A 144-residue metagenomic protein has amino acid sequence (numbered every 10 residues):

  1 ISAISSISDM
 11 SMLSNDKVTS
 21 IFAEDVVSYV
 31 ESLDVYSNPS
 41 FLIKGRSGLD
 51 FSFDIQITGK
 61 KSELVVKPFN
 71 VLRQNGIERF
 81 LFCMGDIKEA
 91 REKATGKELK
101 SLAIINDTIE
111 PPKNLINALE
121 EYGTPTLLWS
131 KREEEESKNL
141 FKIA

Functional and structural regions predicted by a protein language model:
I1-S20: Interdomain/boundary linker segments immediately adjacent to catalytic/signaling cores
N15, V27-E31, Q74: Conserved mixed alpha/beta catalytic, RNA-binding, or beta-rich assembly cores of soluble enzyme, regulatory
V27-S47: A short acidic/basic microdomain associated with nuclease active sites
L49-S52: A short, glycine/Asx- and small/polar-enriched loop/turn that sits immediately N-terminal to a beta-strand
Q56-V66: Active-site beta-strand-loop-beta-strand hairpin of nuclease catalytic cores that positions key catalytic residues
L72-G85, P111: Active-site-adjacent loop/helix micro-motif of nuclease/hydrolase catalytic cores
T95-A103: Short beta-strand/loop segments at the ligand-binding rim of alpha/beta enzyme cores
A103-A144: Domain-level recognition of nuclease-like catalytic cores that cleave nucleotide substrates
